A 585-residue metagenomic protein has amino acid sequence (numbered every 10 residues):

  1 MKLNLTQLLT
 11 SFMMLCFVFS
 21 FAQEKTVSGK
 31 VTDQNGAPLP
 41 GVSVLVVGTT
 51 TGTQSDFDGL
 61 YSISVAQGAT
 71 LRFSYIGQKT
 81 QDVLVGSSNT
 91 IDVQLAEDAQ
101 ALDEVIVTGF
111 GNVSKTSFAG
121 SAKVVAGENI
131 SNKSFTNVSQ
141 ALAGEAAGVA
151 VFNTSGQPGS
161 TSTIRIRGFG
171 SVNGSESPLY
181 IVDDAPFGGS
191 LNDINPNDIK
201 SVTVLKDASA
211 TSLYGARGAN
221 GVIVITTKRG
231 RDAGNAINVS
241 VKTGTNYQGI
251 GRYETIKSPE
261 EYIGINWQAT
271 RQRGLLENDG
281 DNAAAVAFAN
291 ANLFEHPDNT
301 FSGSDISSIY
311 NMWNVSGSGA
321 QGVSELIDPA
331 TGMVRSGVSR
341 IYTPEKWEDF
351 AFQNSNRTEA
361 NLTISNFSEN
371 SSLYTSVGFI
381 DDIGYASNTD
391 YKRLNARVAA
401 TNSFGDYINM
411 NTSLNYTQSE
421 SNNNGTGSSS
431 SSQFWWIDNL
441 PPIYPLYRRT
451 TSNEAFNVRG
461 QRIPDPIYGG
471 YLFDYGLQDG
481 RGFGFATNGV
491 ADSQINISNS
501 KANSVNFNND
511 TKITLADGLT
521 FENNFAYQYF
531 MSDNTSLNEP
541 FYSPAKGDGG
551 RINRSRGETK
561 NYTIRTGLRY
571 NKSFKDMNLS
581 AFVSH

Functional and structural regions predicted by a protein language model:
M1-T26, A66: Cleavable N-terminal targeting peptides that direct proteins into the secretory/outer-membrane pathway or into
K30-G48, T70-K79, G86-S131, F152 (+1 more regions): Short, acidic, small-residue-rich periplasmic hinge/interaction motif at the N-terminus of Gram-negative outer-membrane
T50-L60: Short, acidic Ser/Thr/Gly-rich low-complexity loop/linker segments typical of extracellular and cell-surface proteins
S62-S64, S139-D183, K200-S201, T211-R231: Extracytoplasmic beta-strand/coil segments of soluble accessory domains associated with Gram-negative outer-membrane
N89-Q94, E104, V138, S162-G170 (+3 more regions): N-terminal periplasmic accessory domains that precede and gate Gram-negative outer-membrane beta-barrel machines
V93, K115, E145-G148, P196-N238 (+5 more regions): A beta-strand signature from Gram-negative outer-membrane beta-barrel systems, especially the internal plug domain
V107, S117, T161-A208, S240 (+2 more regions): Periplasmic plug
T116, D232-I341, N354, G384-T389 (+3 more regions): Surface-exposed loop/interface segments of Gram-negative outer-membrane beta-barrel transport/assembly proteins
